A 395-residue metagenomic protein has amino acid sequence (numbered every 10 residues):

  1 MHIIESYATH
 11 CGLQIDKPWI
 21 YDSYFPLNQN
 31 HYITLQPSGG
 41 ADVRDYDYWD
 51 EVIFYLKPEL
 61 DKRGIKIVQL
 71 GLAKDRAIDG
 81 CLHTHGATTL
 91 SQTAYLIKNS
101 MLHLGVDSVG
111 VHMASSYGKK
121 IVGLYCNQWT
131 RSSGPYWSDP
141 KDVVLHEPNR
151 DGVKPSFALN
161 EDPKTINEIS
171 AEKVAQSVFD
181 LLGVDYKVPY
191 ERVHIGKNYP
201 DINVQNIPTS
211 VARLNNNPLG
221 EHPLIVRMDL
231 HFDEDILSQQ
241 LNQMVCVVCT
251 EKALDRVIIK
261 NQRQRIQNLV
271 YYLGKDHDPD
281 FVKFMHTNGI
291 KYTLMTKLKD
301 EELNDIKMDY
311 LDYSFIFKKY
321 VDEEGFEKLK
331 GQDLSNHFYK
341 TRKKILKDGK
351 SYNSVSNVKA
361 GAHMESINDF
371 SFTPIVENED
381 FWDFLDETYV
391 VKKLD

Functional and structural regions predicted by a protein language model:
M1-D395: Catalytic machinery of carbohydrate-active enzymes, primarily nucleotide-sugar-dependent glycosyltransferases
